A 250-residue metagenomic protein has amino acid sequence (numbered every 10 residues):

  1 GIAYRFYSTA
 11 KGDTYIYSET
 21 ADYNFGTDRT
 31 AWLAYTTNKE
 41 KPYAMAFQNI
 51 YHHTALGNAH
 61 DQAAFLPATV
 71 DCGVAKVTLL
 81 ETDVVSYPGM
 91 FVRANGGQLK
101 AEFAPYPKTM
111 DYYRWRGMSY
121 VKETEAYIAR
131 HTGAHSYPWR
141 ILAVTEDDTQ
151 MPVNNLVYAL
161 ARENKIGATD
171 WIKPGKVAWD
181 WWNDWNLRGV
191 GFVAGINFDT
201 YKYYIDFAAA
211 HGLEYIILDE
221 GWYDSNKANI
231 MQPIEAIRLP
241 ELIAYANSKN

Functional and structural regions predicted by a protein language model:
G1-K165: N-terminal accessory beta-strand-rich subdomains and adjacent acidic, glycine-rich linkers that precede catalytic cores
Q48, I166, N229-P233: Short alpha-helical interface elements
R130-T132, S136-P138, V144-V153, N164-W182 (+2 more regions): Long, compositionally biased interface segments
P174-N250: Substrate-binding cleft of carbohydrate-active enzyme catalytic domains
